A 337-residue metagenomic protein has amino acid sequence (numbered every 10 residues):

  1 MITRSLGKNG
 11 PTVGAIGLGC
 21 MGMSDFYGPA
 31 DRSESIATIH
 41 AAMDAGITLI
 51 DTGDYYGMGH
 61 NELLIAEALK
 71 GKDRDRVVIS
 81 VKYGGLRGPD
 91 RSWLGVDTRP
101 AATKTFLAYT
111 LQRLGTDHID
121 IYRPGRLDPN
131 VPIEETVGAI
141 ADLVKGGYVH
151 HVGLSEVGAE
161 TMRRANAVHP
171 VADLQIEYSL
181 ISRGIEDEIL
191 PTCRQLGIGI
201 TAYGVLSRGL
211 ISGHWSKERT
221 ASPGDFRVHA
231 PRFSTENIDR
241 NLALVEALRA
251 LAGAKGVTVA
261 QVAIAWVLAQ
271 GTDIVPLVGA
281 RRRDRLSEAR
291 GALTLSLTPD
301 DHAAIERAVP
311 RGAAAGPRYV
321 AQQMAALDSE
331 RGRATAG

Functional and structural regions predicted by a protein language model:
M1, Q195, R219, P223-A254 (+3 more regions): Terminal-tail/helix-coil boundary detector
M1-V77, A336-G337: N-terminal binding-site loop/beta-alpha segment at the start of enzyme catalytic domains that lines or forms
L6, L18, S35, I50 (+13 more regions): Conserved, mostly hydrophobic/aromatic
K8-Y27, S80-L94, H118, R123: N-terminal small/glycine-rich loop or linker at the start of catalytic domains across soluble metabolic enzymes
M21-M23, G53-Y55, K82-L86, P124-L127 (+4 more regions): Active-site beta-loop-alpha junctions enriched in small/polar residues
D44, D90-G184, E188: Glycine/proline-rich, positively charged, aromatic-decorated active-site loop/lid region on the catalytic face
N166-D173, R194-T201, T272-I274: Glycine-enriched alpha-helix->loop->beta-strand junction motifs that scaffold or abut catalytic
I185-P223, T258: Aromatic-lined glycan-binding groove of carbohydrate-active enzymes
